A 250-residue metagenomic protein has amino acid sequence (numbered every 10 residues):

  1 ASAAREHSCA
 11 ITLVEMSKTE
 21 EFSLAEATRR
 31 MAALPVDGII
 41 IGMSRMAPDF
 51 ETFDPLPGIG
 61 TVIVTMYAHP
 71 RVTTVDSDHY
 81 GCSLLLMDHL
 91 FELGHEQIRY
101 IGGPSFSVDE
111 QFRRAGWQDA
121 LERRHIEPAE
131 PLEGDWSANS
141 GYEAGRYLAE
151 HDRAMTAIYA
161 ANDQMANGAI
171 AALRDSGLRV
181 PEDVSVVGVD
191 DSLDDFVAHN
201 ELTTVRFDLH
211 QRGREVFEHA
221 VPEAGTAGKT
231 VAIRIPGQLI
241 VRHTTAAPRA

Functional and structural regions predicted by a protein language model:
A1, H89, Q97-P104: Short beta-strand segments enriched in small/hydrophobic residues
A1-D88, E92: Alpha-helical recognition/docking segments in bacterial nutrient-uptake and carbohydrate-utilization systems
L13-F22, R45, V75-L85, I101-A144 (+4 more regions): Hinge/beta->alpha junction and helix N-cap segments in small-molecule ligand-binding domains
D37, H95-I98, E127, A154-T156: Short acidic/polar active-site loop segments enriched in Thr and Asp
E96-Q97, E127-E130, V180-V186: Short acidic capping loops at alpha-helix termini that bridge into adjacent secondary structure
A149-A250: Flexible loop/turn connectors
